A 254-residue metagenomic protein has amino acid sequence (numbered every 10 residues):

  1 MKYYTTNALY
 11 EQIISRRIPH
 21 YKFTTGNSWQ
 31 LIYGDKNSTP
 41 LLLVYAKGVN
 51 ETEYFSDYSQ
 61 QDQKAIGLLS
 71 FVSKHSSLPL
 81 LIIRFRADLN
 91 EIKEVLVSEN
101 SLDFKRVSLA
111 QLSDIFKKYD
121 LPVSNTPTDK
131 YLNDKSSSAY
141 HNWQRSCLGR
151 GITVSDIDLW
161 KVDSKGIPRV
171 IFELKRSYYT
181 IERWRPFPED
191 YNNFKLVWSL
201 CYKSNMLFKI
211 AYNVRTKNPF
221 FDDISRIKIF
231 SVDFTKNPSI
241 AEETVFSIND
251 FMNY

Functional and structural regions predicted by a protein language model:
M1-K36, S73-L78, F85-S155, K203: Acidic-basic catalytic patches of nuclease active cores, encompassing PD-(D/E)XK and other metal-cofactor nuclease
E11-I14, I18-Y21, T25-A65, I157-K161 (+1 more regions): Conserved catalytic cores of phosphodiester-cleaving nucleases, focusing on short active-site segments
Y54-I83, R183-K203: Short, charged, amphipathic alpha-helix that recurs within catalytic cores of restriction-modification and other
Y54-S59, R145-C147, V154-D156, K217-N218: Intrinsically disordered, charged low-complexity linkers and terminal tails that flank or connect structured domains
S70-L96, W198-I227: Nucleic-acid nuclease catalytic cores
N100-A110, F221-F246: Short, electropositive alpha-helical surface patch
R106, K165, R183-R185: An interfacial alpha-helical scaffold signature
T244-Y254: Charged phosphate-binding loop/patch that engages nucleotide di/tri-phosphates or the phosphate backbone of nucleic
